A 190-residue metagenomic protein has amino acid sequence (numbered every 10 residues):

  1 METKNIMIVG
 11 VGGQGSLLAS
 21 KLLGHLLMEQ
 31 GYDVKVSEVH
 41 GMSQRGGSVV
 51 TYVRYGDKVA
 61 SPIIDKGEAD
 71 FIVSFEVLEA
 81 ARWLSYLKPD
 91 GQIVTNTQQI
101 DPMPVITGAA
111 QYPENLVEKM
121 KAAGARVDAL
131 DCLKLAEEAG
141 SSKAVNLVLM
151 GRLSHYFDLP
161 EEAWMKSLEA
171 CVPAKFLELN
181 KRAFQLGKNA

Functional and structural regions predicted by a protein language model:
M1-A190: Active-site cofactor/cluster-binding pocket
